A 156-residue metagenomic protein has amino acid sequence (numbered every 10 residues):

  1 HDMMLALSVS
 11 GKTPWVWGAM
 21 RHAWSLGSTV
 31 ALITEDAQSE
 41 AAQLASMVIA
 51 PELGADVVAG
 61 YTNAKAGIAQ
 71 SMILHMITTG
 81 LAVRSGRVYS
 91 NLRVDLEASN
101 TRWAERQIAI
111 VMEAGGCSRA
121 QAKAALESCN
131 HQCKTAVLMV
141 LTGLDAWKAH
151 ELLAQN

Functional and structural regions predicted by a protein language model:
H1-S85: Glycine-rich phosphate-binding loops that contact phosphosugars or nucleotide phosphates
L81-N156: Short, amphipathic alpha-helical interaction segments embedded in low-complexity terminal/linker regions of eukaryotic
